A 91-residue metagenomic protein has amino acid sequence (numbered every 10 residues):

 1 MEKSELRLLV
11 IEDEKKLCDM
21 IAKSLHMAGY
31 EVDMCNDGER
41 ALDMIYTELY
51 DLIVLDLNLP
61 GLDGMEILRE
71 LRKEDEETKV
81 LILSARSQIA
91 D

Functional and structural regions predicted by a protein language model:
M1-R7: Non-catalytic signal-transmission and effector/linker regions of two-component phosphorelay proteins
L9, L81-L83: Conserved hydrophobic packing residues within short motifs/helices of P-loop NTPase cores of ABC-family ATPases
L9, M34-L52, K73: Acidic, metal-coordinating helix/loop segments flanking the phosphotransfer/catalytic sites of two-component signaling
E12: Conserved acidic carboxylate
K15-D33, T47, K73: Two-component/phosphorelay signaling modules centered on CheY-like receiver
D56, S84: Active-site residues of response regulator receiver
P60, Q88: The feature encodes the CheY-like receiver
